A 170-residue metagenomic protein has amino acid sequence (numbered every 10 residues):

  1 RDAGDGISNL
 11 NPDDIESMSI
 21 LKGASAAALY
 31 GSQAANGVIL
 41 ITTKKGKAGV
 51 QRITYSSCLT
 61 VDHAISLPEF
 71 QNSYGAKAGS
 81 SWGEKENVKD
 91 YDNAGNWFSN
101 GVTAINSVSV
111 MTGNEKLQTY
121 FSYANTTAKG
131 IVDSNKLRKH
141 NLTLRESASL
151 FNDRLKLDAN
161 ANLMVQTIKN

Functional and structural regions predicted by a protein language model:
R1, G37-V38, K45-S134, D153: Residues embedded in well-ordered regular secondary structure
R1-G23: Short acidic/polar hinge/loop motifs at secondary-structure boundaries that mediate gating or recognition
N11-E16, A35-G37, Q51: Envelope-exposed proteins and targeting segments
M18-S19, I39-I41: Non-catalytic regulatory/gating segments with a bias toward low-complexity or hydrophobic composition
Y30-G31, V132-K136: Short, solvent-exposed loop/turn segments at secondary-structure boundaries
T54-S56, Y120-T126, N141-R145, D158-M164: Outer-envelope exported proteins of Gram-negative bacteria
G75-A78, M164-N170: A surface-exposed, glycine/aromatic-enriched loop/edge motif typical of exported proteins
I105, L137-T143: Transmembrane beta-barrel architecture of outer membranes
